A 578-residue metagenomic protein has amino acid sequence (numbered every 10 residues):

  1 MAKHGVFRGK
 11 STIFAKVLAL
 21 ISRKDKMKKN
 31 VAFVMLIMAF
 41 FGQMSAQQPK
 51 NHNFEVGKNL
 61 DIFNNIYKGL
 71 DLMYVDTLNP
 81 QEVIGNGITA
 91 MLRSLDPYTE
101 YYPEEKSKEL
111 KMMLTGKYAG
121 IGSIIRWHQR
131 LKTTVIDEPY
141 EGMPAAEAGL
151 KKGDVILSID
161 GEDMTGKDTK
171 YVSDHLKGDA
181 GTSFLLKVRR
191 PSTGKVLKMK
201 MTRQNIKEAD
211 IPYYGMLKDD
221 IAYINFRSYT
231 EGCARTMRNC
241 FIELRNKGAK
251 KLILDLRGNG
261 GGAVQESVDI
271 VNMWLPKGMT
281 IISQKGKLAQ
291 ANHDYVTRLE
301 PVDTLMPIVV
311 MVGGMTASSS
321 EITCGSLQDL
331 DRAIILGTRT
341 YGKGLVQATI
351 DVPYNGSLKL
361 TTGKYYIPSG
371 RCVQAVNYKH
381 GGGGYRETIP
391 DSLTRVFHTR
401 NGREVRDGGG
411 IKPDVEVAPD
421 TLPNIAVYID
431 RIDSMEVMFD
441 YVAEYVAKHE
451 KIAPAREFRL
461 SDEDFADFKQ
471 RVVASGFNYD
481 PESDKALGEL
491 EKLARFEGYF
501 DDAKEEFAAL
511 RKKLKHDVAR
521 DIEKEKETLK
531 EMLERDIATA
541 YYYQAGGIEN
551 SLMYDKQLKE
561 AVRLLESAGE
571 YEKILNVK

Functional and structural regions predicted by a protein language model:
M1-N53: Bacterial Sec-dependent N-terminal signal peptides
A46-N59, F63-P80, P103, V135-P139 (+4 more regions): Cleft-lining beta-strand/loop regions that shape enzyme active-site pockets
N65, G69-M73, T77, Q81 (+24 more regions): Structured segments of extracytoplasmic/periplasmic soluble domains in secreted or envelope-associated proteins
Y74-V135, G181-L185, R189-Y213, L552-V562 (+1 more regions): Extended, small/polar residue-biased N-terminal targeting/export presequences and adjacent propeptide/linker tracts
I121, E300, K359-T361: A structural signal for short loop-to-beta-strand junctions that line the ligand-binding cleft of periplasmic/secreted
T165, K198, K359, Q374 (+1 more regions): A sequence-level detector of short linear motifs
S319, D331, G342-H398: Polar, glycine-rich mid-to-C-terminal structural blocks that act as macromolecule-binding/assembly scaffolds
C372-K578: Conserved functional hotspot residues or short segments at active or partner-binding sites across diverse domains
